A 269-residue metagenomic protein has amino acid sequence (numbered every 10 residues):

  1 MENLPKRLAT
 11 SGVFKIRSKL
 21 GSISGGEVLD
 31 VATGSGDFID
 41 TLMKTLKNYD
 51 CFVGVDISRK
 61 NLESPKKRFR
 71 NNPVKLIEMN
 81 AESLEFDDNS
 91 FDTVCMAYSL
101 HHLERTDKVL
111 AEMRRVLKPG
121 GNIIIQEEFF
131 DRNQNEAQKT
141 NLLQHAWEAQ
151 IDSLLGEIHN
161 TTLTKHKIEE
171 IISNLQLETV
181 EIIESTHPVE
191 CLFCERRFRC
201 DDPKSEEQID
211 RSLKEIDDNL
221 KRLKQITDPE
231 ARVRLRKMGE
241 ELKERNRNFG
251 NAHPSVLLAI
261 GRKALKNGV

Functional and structural regions predicted by a protein language model:
K6-G25, T41: Conserved alpha-helix/loop element of class I SAM-dependent methyltransferases that forms part of the SAM/SAH-binding
G26-G34: Conserved class I S-adenosyl-L-methionine
S35-S83: Class I SAM-dependent methyltransferase SAM/SAH-binding core
C95: A conserved beta-strand element that flanks and buttresses the S-adenosyl-L-methionine
D107-N122: A short glycine-rich, Lys/Arg-flanked "PGG" loop and its adjoining helix->strand segment in the class I
I124-A149: Conserved class I S-adenosyl-L-methionine
N160-Q176: Short alpha-helix
E181-V269: Conserved Class I S-adenosyl-L-methionine
